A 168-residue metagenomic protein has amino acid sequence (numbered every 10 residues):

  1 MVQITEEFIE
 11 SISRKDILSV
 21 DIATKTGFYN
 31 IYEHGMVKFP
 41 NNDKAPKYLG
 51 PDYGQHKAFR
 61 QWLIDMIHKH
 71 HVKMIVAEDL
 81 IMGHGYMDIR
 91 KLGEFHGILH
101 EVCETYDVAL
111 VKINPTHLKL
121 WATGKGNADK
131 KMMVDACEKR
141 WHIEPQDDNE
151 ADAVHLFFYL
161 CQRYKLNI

Functional and structural regions predicted by a protein language model:
M1-I168: Phosphate- and other anionic-substrate recognition elements at nucleic-acid/protein interfaces
